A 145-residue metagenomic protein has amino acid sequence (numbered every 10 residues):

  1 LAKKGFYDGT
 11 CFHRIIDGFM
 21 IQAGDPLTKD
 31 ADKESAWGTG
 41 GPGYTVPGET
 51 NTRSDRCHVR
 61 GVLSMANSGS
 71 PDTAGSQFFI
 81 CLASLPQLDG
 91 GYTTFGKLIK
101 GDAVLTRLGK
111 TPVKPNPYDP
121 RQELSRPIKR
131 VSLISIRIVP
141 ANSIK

Functional and structural regions predicted by a protein language model:
L1-K145: Cyclophilin-like peptidyl-prolyl cis-trans isomerases
